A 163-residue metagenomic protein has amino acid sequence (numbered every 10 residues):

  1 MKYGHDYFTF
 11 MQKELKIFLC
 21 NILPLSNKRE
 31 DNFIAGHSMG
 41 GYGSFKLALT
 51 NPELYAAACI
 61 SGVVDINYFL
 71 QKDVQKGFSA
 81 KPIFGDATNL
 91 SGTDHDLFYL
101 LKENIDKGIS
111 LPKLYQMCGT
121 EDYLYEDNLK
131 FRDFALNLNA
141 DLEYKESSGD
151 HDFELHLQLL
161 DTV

Functional and structural regions predicted by a protein language model:
M1-V163: Non-catalytic cap/lid and distal C-terminal segments of serine-dependent acyl enzymes
